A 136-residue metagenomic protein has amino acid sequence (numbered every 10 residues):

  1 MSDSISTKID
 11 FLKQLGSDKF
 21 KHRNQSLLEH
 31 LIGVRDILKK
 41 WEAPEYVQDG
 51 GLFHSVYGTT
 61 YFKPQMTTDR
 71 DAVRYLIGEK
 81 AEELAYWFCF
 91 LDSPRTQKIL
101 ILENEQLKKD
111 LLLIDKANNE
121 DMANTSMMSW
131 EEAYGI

Functional and structural regions predicted by a protein language model:
M1-I136: Metal-dependent phosphohydrolase cores
